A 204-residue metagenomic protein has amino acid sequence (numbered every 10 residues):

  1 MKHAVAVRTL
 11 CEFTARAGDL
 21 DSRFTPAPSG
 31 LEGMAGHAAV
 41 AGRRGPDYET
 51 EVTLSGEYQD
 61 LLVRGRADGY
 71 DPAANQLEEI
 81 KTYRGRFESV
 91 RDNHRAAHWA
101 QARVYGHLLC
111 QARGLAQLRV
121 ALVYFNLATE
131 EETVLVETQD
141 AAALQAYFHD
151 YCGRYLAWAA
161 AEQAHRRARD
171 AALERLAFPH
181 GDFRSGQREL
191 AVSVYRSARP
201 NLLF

Functional and structural regions predicted by a protein language model:
M1-N75, A96, A100: Metal-dependent nuclease catalytic cores that hydrolyze phosphodiester bonds in DNA/RNA, characterized by
A35, A97-A100, Q139-D150, S185-E189: Generic recognition of stable, solvent-exposed alpha-helical segments in well-folded globular domains
H37, G65-R91, Y105: Conserved catalytic cores of phosphodiester-cleaving nucleases, focusing on short active-site segments
A38-R44, N93-L122: Metal-dependent nuclease catalytic cores in nucleic-acid-processing enzymes, especially RNase H-like/related
V90-R95, F183: Alpha-helix N-cap/helix-initiation motif
H107-R175: Metal-dependent nuclease catalytic regions and adjoining charged, substrate-binding loops involved in nucleic-acid end
E162-F204: Conserved pre-motif I regulatory segment
